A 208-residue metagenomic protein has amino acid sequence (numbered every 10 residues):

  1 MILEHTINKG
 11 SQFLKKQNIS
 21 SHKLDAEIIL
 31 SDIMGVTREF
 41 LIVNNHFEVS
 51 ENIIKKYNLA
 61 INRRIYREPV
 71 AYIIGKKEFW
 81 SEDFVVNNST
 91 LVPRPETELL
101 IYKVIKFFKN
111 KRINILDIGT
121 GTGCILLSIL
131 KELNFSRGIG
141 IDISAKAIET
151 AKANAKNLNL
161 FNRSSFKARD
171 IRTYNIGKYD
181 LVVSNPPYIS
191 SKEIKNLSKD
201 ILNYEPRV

Functional and structural regions predicted by a protein language model:
M1-Y57: A short N-terminal interaction module
S21-D25, Y72, N196: Alpha-helix N-cap and coil->helix boundary residues
E27, S31, L59-N62, Y102 (+3 more regions): Generic alpha-helical structural context detector
D32-F107: Conserved AdoMet
G35-V36, Y188, R207: Active-site/binding-pocket entry motifs
V85, V92, S128, D142 (+1 more regions): Conserved beta-strand segments that form the floor/walls of ligand-binding pockets within enzyme and binding domains
E96-N196: Conserved SAM/SAH cofactor-binding pocket of Class I
A145, L197-V208: Glycine-rich S-adenosyl-L-methionine
